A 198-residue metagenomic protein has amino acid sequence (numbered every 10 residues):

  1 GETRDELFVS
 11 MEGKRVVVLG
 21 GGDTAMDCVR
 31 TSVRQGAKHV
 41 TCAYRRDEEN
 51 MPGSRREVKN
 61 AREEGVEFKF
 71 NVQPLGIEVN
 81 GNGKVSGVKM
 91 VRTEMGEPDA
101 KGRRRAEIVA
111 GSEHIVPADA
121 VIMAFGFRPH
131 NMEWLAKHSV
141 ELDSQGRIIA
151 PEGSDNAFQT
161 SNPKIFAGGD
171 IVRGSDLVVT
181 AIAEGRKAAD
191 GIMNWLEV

Functional and structural regions predicted by a protein language model:
G1-G13, P98-S175: FAD-site-proximal beta/loop scaffold in flavoenzymes
E2-G36: Rossmann-like NAD(P)H-binding beta-loop-alpha module
G21, Y44-D47, V79, D170: Cofactor-binding loop segments of dinucleotide-utilizing enzymes, especially the Rossmann-like FAD- and NAD(P)+-binding
C28, N162, I171-V198: A conserved FAD-binding loop/helix module that cradles the flavin
V29-G76: Rossmann-like dinucleotide-binding cores of NAD(P)H-dependent redox enzymes
E67-K69, K89, F166: General small-molecule cofactor/ligand-binding pocket signal
N71-K84, T93-G96: A conserved short coil-to-beta-strand element within the FAD-binding core of flavoproteins
